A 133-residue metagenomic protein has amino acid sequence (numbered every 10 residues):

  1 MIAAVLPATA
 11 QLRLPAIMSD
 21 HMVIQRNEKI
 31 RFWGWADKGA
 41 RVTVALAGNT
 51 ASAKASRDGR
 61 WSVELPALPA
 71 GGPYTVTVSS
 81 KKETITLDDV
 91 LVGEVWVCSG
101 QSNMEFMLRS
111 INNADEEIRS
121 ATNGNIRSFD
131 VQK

Functional and structural regions predicted by a protein language model:
M1-V5: Bacterial N-terminal signal peptides
L6-A10: Sec/Tat signal peptide C-region and signal peptidase I cleavage site
Q11-K133: Cell-envelope and extracellular/periplasmic
